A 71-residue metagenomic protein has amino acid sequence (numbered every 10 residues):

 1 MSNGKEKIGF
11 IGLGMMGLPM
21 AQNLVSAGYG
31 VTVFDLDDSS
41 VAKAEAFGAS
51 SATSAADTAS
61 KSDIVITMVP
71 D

Functional and structural regions predicted by a protein language model:
M1-S60, I64-T67: NAD(P)+-binding Rossmann beta1-loop-alpha1 motif at the extreme N-terminus of oxidoreductases
D71: Short glycine-rich anion-binding loops that position phosphate/pyrophosphate groups of nucleotides and phosphorylated
